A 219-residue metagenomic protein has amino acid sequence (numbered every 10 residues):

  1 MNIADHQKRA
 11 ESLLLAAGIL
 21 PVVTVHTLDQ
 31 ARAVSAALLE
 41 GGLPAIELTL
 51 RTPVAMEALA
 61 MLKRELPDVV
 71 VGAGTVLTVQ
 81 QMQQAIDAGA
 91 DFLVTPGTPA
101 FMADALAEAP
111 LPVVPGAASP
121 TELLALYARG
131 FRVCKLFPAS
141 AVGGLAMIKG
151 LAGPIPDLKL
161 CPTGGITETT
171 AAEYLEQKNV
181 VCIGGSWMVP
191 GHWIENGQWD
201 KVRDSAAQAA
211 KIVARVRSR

Functional and structural regions predicted by a protein language model:
M1-G89, E108, D157, E168-T169 (+2 more regions): Conserved N-terminal beta1-alpha1 strand-loop-helix module at the mouth
G18-P21, L43-A45, V69-V70, D91-F92 (+5 more regions): Structural motif
T24-L28, A73-V79, T95-P99, P115-P120 (+2 more regions): Glycine-rich beta-to-alpha transition loops that act as phosphate-gripper elements at the mouths of alpha/beta enzyme
L43-L48, I86-A88, A109, S119 (+3 more regions): Glycine/Thr-rich beta-alpha phosphate-binding loop at enzyme active sites
M82, I86-L126: Hydrophobic, well-structured mid-protein blocks that either form specific transmembrane helices
F92-M102, K135-L145, K178-K201, Q208: Glycine-rich phosphate-binding active-site loops on the catalytic face of alpha/beta enzymes
A125, A146-T167: Shared catalytic-loop signature of beta/alpha-barrel
G165-T170, W187-V189: Glycine-rich beta-alpha junction loops
